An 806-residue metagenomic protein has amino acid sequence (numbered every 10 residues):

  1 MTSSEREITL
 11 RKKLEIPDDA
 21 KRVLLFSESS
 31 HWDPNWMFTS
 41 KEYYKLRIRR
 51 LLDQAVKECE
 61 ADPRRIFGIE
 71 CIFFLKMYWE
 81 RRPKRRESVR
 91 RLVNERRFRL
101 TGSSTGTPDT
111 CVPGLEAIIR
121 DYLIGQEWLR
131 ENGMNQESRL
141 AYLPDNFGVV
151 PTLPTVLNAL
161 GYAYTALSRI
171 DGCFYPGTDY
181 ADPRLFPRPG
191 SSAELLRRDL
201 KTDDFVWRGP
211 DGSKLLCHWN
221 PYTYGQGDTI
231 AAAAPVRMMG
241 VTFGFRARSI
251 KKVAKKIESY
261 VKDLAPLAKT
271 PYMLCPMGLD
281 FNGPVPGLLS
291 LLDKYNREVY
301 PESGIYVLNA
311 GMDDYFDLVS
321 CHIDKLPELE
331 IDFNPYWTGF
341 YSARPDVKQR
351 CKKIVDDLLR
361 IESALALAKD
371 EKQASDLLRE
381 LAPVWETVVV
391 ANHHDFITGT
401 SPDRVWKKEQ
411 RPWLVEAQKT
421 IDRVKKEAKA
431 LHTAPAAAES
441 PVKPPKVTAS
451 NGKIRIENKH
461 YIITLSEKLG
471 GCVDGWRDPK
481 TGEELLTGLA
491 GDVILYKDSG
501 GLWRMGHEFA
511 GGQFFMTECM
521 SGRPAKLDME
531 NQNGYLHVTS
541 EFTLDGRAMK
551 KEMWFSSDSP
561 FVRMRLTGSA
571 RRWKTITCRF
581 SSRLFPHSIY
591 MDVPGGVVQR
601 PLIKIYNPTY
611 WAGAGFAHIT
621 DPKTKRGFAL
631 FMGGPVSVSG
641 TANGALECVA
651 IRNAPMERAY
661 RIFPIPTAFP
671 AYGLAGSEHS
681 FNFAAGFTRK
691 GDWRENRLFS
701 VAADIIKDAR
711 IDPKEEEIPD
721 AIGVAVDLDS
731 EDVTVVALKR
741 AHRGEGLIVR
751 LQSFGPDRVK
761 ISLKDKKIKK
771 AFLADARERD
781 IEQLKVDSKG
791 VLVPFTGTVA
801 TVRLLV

Functional and structural regions predicted by a protein language model:
M1-L25, P34, V355-V447, L489 (+5 more regions): Histidine-centered catalytic/metal-binding microenvironments
M1-R120, L129-N132, A159, V206 (+1 more regions): N-terminal catalytic cores of secreted or lumenal carbohydrate-active enzymes
S30-R47, E70-W79, S103-I118, N135-F147 (+5 more regions): The substrate-binding groove and active-site-proximal loops of carbohydrate-active enzymes, especially glycoside
F67-F73, E194-L195, K201, E258-Y341 (+4 more regions): C-terminal domain-boundary segment and adjacent tail
E116-F147, T152, V156-A159, S259-L274: CE4/NodB-like, metal-dependent polysaccharide N-deacetylase domain that modifies extracellular/periplasmic N-acetylated
L153-V156, I170, D203, W219 (+6 more regions): C-terminal (or distal) subdomains of carbohydrate-active enzymes
N158-C275, V299-D313: Active-site-adjacent pocket scaffolds in enzyme catalytic domains
G225-A233, D314-L414, A645-R697: Aromatic/acidic polysaccharide-binding cleft in carbohydrate-active enzymes
